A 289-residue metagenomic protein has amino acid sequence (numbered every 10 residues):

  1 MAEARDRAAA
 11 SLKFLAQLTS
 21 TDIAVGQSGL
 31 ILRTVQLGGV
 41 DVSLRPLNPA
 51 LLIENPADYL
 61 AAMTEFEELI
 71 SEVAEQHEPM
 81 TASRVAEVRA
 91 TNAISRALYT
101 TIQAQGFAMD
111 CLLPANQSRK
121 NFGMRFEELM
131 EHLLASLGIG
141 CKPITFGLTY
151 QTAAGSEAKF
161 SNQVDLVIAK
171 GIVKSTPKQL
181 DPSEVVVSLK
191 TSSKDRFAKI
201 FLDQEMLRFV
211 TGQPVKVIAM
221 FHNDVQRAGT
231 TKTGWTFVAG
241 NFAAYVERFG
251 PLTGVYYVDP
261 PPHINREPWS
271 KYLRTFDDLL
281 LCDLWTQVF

Functional and structural regions predicted by a protein language model:
M1-L37, S43-P46, C111, A135 (+1 more regions): C-terminal tail/extension regions appended to the core domain(s) of diverse proteins
M1-Y99: Nuclease-adjacent, charged terminal/linker segments that flank catalytic cores
M109-M130: A short, highly charged nucleic-acid-interacting micro-segment common to nuclease and nuclease-linked defense proteins
L134, L166-I168, P182-T191, I200: Conserved catalytic cores of phosphodiester-cleaving nucleases, focusing on short active-site segments
L137-A158: A short acidic/basic microdomain associated with nuclease active sites
S161-K174: Short acidic loop-to-beta-strand element that houses the catalytic metal-binding Asp/Glu of nuclease active sites
S175-Q179, K190-D203, G229-T231: Active-site-adjacent loop/helix micro-motif of nuclease/hydrolase catalytic cores
M206-P214: Arginine/glycine-rich "motif VI" loop of SF2 helicases in the C-terminal RecA-like domain
